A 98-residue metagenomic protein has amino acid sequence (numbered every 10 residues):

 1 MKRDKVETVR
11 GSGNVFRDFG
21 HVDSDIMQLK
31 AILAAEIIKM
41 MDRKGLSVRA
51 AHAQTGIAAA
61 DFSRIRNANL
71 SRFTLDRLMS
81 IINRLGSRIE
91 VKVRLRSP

Functional and structural regions predicted by a protein language model:
M1-A35: N-terminal flexible/basic segments that precede or flank functional cores
V15-D18, D61-R64, R72: Residue-level recognition of specific faces of alpha-helices
G20, L70, N83-G86: Signal for well-folded cores of large energy- and translation-related assemblies
M41-R43: Short amphipathic helical patch at the helix-1/turn junction of helix-turn-helix
G45-R64: Short alpha-helical DNA-recognition segment
N69-L75: Short, solvent-exposed alpha-helical "recognition" segments
L75-K92: DNA major-groove recognition helix of helix-turn-helix/homeodomain DNA-binding modules
R94-P98: Short amphipathic recognition helices of helix-turn-helix/homeodomain-type DNA-binding modules
